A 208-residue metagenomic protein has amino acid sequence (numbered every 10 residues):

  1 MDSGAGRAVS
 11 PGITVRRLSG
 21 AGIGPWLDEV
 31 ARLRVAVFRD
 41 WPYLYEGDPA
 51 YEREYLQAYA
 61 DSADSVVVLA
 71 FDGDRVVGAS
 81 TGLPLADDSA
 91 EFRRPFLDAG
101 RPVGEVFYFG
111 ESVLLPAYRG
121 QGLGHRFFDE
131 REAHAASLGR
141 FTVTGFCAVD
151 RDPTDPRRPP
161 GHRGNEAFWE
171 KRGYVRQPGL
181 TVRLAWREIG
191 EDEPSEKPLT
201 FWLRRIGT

Functional and structural regions predicted by a protein language model:
M1-D28, R32, A36, T208: Conserved N-terminal entry element of GNAT/NAT acetyltransferase domains
A31-G47: Helix-loop element at the rim of GNAT/NAT acetyltransferase active sites that forms part of the acceptor-substrate
Y43-D72, T81: Active-site rim helix/loop that mediates acceptor-substrate recognition in acyltransferases
S65, E196-W202: Short hydrophobic/aromatic beta-strand or adjacent loop that forms the aromatic wall/cage of a ligand/substrate-binding
A79-S112, P156-R157, H162, L180-S195: Conserved acyl-donor/pantetheine-binding loop and adjacent beta-alpha core of acyl/acetyltransferases and related
F109, F128, A135-G161: Conserved GNAT acetyl-CoA-binding A-motif
L114, G120-A136: Conserved acetyl-CoA-binding loop-helix of GNAT-fold acetyltransferases
N165-G179: Conserved acetyl-CoA-binding loop of GNAT-fold acetyltransferases
